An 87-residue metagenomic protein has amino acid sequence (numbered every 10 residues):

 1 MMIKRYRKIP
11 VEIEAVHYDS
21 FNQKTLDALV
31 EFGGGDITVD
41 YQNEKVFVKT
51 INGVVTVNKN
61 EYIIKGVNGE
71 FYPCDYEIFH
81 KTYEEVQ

Functional and structural regions predicted by a protein language model:
M1-Q42, F47-T50: N-terminal non-globular leader segments, chiefly Sec-dependent signal peptides
N52-Q87: Short, compact, well-ordered microdomains
